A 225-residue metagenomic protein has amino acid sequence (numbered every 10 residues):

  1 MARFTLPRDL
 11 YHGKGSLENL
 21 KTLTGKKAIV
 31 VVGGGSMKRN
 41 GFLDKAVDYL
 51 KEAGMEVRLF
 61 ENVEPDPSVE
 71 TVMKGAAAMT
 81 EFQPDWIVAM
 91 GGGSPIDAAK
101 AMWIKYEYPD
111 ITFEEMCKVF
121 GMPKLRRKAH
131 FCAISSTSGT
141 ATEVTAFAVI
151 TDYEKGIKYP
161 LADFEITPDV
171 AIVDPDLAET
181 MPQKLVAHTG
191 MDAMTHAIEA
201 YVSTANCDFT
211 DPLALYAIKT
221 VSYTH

Functional and structural regions predicted by a protein language model:
M1-W86: ATP/NTP phosphate-donor binding region
G15, M37, G41, K45 (+5 more regions): Conserved active-site and cofactor/substrate-binding residues in soluble primary-metabolism enzymes
G75, A98-W103, A197-I198, I218-V221: Buried hydrophobic packing segments
V88-K100, S136-T140: FAD-binding core of FAD-dependent oxidoreductases, characterized by glycine-rich FAD pyrophosphate-binding loops
P95-Y108, V144: Short Gly/Thr/Asp-enriched flexible loops that form oxyanion-binding sites at enzyme active sites
Y108-D208: A glycine/threonine-rich phosphate-anchoring loop and its flanking beta-alpha core in nucleotide/phosphate-binding
T224-H225: Conserved small/polar residues in nucleotide/adenosyl-binding loops
